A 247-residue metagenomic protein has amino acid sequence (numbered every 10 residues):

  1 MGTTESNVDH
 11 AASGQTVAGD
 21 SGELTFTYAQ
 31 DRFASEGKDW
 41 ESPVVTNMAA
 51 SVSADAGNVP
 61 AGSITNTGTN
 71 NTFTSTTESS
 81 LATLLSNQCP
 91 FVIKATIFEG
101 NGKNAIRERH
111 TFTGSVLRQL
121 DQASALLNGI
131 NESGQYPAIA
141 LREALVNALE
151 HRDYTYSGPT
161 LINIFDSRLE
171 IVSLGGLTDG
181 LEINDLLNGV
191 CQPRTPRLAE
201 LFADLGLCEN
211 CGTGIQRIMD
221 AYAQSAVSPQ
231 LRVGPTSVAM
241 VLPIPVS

Functional and structural regions predicted by a protein language model:
M1, E23-K38, V92: Interdomain "switch/hinge" adjacent to the Bergerat
M1, L120-N128: Short amphipathic C-terminal alpha-helix that caps PH/PH-like domains
G2-L24, V45-F73: Long, low-complexity intrinsically disordered regions enriched in small/polar and proline/glycine residues
A11, T16-G19, A34-G37, A54 (+6 more regions): Generic detector of intrinsically disordered, low-complexity, polar/charged segments
F26-A29, S42-T46, A50, A61 (+4 more regions): Conserved beta-strand-loop-beta-strand hairpin that lines the nucleotide-binding pocket of ATP/GTP-utilizing enzymes
A125, G129-S133, E150-Y154: Conserved helix-loop functional segments at active or binding sites
